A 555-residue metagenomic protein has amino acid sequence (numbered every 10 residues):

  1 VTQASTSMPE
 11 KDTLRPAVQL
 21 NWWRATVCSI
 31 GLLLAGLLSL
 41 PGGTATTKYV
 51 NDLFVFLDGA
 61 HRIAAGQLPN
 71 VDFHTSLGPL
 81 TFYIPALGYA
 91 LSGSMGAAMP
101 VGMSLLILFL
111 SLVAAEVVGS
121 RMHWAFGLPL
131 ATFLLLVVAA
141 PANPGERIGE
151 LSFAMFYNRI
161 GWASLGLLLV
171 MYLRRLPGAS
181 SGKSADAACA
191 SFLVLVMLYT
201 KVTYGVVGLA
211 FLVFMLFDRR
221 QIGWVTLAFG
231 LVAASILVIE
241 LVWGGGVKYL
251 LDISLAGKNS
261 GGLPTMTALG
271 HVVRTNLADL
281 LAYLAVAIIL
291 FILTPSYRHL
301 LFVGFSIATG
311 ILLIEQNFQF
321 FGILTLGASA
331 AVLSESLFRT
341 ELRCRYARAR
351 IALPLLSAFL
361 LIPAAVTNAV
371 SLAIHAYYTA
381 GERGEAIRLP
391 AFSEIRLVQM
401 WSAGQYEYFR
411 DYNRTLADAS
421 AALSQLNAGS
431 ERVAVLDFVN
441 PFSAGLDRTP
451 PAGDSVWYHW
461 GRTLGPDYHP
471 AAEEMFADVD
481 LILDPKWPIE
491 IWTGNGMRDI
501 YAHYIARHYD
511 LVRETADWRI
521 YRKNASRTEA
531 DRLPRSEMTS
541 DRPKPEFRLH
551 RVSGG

Functional and structural regions predicted by a protein language model:
V27-L34, D218-V242, L284, R348-P363: Hydrophobic alpha-helical membrane-interfacial segments at the cytosolic entry of transmembrane helices
G43-G59, L68-P85, S94, W460: Extracytoplasmic catalytic/substrate-binding loops of multi-pass membrane glycan-assembly enzymes
V101-L130, L135-A139: Transmembrane-helix motifs of polytopic, lipid-linked glycan transferases
P129, L134-L173, H271-D279: Membrane-interface micro-motifs in multi-pass membrane enzymes
M171-L195, W224-G230, S296-S306: Short hydrophobic alpha-helices at membrane interfaces in multi-pass membrane enzymes
K183-V202, G208-F214, A233-I236, F305-Q316: Membrane-interface alpha helices of multi-pass inner-membrane proteins
V206-A233, S334-L342: Perimembrane helix-loop-helix junctions
L356-T528, R542-P545, R551: Extracytoplasmic
